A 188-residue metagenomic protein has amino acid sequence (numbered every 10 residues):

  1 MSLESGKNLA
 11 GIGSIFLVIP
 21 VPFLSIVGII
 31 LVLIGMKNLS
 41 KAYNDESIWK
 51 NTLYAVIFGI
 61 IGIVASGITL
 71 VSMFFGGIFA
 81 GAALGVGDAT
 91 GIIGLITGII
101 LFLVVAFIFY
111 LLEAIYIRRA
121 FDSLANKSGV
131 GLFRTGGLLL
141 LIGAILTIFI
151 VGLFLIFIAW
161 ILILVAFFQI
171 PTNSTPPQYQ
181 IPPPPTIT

Functional and structural regions predicted by a protein language model:
M1-S66, I93, F109-A144, L155-T188: Membrane-interface extramembranous regions at the lipid-water interface
V64-A83: Membrane-helix interface motif
L70-F74, A89, G98-I99: Extended assembly-interface regions of large multimeric machines
G81-I92: TM-loop-TM module centered on a large, flexible mid-protein loop between adjacent transmembrane helices in multi-pass
G91-Y110, T147-G152: Hydrophobic alpha-helical transmembrane segments
